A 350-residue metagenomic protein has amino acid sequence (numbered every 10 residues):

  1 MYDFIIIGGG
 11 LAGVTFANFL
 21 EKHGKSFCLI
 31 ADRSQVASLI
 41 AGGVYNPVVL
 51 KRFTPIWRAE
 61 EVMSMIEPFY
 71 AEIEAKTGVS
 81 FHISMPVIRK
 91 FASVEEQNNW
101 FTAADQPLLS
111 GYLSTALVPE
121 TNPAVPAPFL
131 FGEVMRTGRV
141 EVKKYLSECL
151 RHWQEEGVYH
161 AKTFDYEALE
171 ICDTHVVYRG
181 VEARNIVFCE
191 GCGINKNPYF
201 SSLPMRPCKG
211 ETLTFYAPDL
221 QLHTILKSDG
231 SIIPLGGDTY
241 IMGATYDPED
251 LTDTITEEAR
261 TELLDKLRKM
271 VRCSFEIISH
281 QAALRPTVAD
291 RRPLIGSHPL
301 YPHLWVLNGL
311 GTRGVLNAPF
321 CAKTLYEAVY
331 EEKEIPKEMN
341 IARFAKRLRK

Functional and structural regions predicted by a protein language model:
M1-G10: Beta1/beta-strand and adjacent pyrophosphate-binding region of the FAD-binding site in flavoprotein oxidoreductases
A12-H23, V44, S80-H82, N185-P302: Active-site substrate-recognition segment that forms the wall of the catalytic cavity or substrate channel
E21-I40: Glycine-rich FAD pyrophosphate-binding loop
V44-A124, P128: Dinucleotide-binding Rossmann-like beta1-alpha1 core, especially the glycine-rich loop that anchors the ADP
F53-M65, G132-E148, T254-A259: Short beta-strand to alpha-helix junction loop
G132-N185, C189-I194: Helical element adjacent to the flavin cofactor pocket in flavoenzyme catalytic cores
S279-K350: C-terminal catalytic lobe of FAD-dependent flavoproteins
